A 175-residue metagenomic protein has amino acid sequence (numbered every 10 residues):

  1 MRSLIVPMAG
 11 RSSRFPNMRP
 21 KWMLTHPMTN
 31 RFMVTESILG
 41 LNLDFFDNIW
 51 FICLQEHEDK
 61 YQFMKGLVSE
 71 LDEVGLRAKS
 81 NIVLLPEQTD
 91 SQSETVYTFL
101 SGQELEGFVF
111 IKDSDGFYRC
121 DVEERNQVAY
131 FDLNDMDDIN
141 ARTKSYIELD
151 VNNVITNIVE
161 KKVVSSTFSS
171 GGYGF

Functional and structural regions predicted by a protein language model:
R2-V6, S12-R14, T25-F108: Conserved N-terminal catalytic core of the sugar/cofactor nucleotidyltransferase
P7-M8, D113: Short, well-ordered coil/turn residues at beta-beta hairpins and beta-strand->alpha-helix junctions within
S13-P16, R119-D121: Conserved protein kinase catalytic core
R19-M23: Conserved N-terminal glycine-rich FAD pyrophosphate-binding loop of Rossmann-like flavoproteins
V34-L39, P86, K112-D113, N140-T143 (+1 more regions): Short C-terminal domain-edge/linker segments immediately following a structured domain
C53-E56, D113-S114, L133: Structural motif
E106-G116: Short beta-strand-to-loop acidic/aromatic patch adjacent to the donor-nucleotide binding site
F117-F175: Conserved core of the sugar-phosphate nucleotidyltransferase
